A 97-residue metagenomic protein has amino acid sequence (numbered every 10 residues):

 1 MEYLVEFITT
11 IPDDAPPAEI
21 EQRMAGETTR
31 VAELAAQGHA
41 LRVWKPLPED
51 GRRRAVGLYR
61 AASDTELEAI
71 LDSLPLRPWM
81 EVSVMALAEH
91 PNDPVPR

Functional and structural regions predicted by a protein language model:
M1-R97: Conserved, structured core segments of small domains
